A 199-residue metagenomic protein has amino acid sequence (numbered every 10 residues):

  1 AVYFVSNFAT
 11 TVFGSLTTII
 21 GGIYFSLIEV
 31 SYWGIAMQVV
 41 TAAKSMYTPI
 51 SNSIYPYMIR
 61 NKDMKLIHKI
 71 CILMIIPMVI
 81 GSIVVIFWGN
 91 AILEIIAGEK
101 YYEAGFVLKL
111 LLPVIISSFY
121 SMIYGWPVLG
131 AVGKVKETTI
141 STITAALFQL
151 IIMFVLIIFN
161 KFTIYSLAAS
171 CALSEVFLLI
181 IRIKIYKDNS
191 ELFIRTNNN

Functional and structural regions predicted by a protein language model:
A1-G14, S53, Y57-L66, K187-N199: Interhelical loop/hinge segments that connect adjacent transmembrane helices in multipass membrane
S6, T10-G14, M37-V40, K44-N52 (+3 more regions): Short runs within selected transmembrane alpha-helices of multi-pass transporters and secretion channels
V12, I19, Y32-E103, V107 (+4 more regions): Specific pore-lining/lateral-gate transmembrane helices of multi-pass inner-membrane transport and insertion machines
Y24, F87-W88, I95-I96, V155-N160 (+1 more regions): Helix-loop junctions at the membrane-solvent interface of multi-pass transporters, primarily the C-terminal
F25-I28, K62, I96, V132-V135 (+1 more regions): Membrane-helix interface residues
V30-W33, L167: Alpha-helical transmembrane segments of multi-pass secondary-active solute transporters
